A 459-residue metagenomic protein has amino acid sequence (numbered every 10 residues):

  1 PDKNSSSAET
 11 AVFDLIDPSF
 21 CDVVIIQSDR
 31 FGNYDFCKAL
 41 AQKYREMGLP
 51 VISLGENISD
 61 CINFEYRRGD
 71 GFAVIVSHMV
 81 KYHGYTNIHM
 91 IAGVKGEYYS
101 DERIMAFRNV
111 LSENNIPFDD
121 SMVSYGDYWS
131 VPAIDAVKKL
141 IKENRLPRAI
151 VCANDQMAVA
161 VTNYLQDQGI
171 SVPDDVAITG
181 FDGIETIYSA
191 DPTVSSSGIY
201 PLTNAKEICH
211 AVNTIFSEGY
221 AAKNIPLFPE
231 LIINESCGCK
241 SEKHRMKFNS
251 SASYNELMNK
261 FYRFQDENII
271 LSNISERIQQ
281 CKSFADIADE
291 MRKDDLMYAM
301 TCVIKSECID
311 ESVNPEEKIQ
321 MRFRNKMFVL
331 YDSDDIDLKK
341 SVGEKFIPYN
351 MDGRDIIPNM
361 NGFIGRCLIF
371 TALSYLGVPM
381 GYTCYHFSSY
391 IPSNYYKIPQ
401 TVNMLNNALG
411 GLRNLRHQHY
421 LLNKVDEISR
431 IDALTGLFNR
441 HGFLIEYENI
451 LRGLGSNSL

Functional and structural regions predicted by a protein language model:
P1-S77, K142, Q156-A158: Alpha-helical recognition/docking segments in bacterial nutrient-uptake and carbohydrate-utilization systems
S59-M90, D101-N109, S130-K138, A158 (+1 more regions): Hydrophobic alpha-helical segments within soluble ligand-binding/sensing domains
K138-E242: Flexible loop/turn connectors
K240-Q280, L421-E427: Signal-transmission linkers at sensory-effector interfaces
P358, G365-S374: A short, aliphatic-rich beta-strand micro-motif
Y390-G410, H419-N423: Amphipathic alpha-helical "output/dimerization" segments
K424-E446: Conserved nucleotide-binding and Mg2+-coordinating catalytic segments in signaling enzymes
E446-L459: Active-site-proximal structural segments of metal-dependent nucleotidyl cyclase/transferase enzymes
